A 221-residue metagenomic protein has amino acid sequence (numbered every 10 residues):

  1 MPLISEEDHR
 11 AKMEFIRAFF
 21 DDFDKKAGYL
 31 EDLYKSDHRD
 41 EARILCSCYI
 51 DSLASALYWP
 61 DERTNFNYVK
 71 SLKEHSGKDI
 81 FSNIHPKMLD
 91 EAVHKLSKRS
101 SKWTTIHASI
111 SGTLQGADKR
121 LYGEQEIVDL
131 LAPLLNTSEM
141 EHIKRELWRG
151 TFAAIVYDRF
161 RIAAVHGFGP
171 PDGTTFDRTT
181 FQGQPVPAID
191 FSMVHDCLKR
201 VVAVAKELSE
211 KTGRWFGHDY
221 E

Functional and structural regions predicted by a protein language model:
P2-A18, R39, K102, S109-E221: Polyanionic, low-complexity intrinsically disordered segments
E14-Y34: Short N-terminal edge-element motif at the start of the domain
D21-G28, C48-D51, R159-I162, H166: Generic structural signal for well-ordered, non-membrane alpha-helices
A27, E31-D61: Short, hydrophobic, well-ordered secondary-structure elements
L45, T64-Y68, A153-F160: Amphipathic alpha-helical interface surfaces
S52-K144: Short non-catalytic regulatory patches outside canonical folded cores
